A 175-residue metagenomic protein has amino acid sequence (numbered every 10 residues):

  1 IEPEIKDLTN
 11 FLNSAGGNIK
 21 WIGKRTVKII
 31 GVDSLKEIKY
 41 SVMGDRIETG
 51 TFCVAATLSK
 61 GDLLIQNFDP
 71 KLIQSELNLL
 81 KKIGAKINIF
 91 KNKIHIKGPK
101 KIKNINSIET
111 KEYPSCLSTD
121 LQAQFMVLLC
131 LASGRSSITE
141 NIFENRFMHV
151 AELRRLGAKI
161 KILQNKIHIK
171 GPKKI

Functional and structural regions predicted by a protein language model:
I1-I175: Short, structured segments at the rim of ligand-binding sites
